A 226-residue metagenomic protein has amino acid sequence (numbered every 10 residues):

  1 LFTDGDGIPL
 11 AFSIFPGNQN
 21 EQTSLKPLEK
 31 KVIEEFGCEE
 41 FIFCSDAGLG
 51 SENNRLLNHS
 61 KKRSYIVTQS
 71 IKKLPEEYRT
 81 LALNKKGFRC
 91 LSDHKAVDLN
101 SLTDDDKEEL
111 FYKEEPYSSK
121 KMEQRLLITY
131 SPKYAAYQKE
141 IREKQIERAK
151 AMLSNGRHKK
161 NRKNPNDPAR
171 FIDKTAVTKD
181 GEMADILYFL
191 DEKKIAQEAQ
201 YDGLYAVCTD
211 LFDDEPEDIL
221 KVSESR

Functional and structural regions predicted by a protein language model:
L1-R226: Anion-binding and metal-coordination hotspots
